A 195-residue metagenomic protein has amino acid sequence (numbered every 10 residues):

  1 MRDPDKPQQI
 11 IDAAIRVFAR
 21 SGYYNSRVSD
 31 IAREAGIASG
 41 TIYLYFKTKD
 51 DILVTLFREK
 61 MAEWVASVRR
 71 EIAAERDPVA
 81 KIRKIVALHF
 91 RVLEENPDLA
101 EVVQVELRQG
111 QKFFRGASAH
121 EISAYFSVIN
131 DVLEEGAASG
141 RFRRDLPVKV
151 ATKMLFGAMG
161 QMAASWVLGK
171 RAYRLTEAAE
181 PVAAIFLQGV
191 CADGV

Functional and structural regions predicted by a protein language model:
M1-S21, N25-E34, D51: Basic, helix-initiating cap at the start of DNA-binding domains
A35-F46: Short hydrophobic/aromatic patch on the recognition helix
L53-K60: Alpha-helical DNA-contacting segments of helix-turn-helix folds
T55, R69-D98, V148, T152-L155: Hydrophobic alpha-helical connector segments
A62-R69, F113-S139, K149-K153, G157 (+2 more regions): Amphipathic alpha-helical packing segments from all-alpha helical-bundle domains
L88-E95, S127, D131-S139, F156-A158 (+2 more regions): C-terminal peripheral helix-coil segments that are non-catalytic and often amphipathic
E94-F113, L168: Amphipathic alpha-helical segments used for helix-helix packing
E101-V103, G116, R144-L146, L175: Short, hydrophobic secondary-structure boundary micro-motifs
